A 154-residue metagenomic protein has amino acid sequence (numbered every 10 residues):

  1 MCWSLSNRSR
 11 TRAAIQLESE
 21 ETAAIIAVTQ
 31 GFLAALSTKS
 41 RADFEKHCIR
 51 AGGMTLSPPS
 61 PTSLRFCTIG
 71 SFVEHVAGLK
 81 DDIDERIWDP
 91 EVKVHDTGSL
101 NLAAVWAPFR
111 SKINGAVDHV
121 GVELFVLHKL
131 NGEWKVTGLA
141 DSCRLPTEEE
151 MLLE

Functional and structural regions predicted by a protein language model:
M1-R50, E154: Short, low-complexity N-terminal intrinsically disordered segments enriched in polar/charged residues
C2-R10, H119-M151: Short beta-strand edge/turn micro-motifs at domain boundaries
A24, G53-P59, S63-D118: Surface-exposed, charged secondary-structure patches
T29-G31, A104-V105, G121-V122, V136: A generic structural signal for ordered secondary structure
F44-K46, L56-S57, T137: Short, hydrophobic secondary-structure boundary micro-motifs
C48-I49, F109-S111, A140-S142: Short beta-strand segments enriched in hydrophobic/aromatic residues within well-folded beta-rich domains
A51-G53, E133: Structural motif
S57-S60, E148-L152: Short aromatic-enriched loop/helix-cap "lid" or pocket-rim segments at secondary-structure transitions that line
